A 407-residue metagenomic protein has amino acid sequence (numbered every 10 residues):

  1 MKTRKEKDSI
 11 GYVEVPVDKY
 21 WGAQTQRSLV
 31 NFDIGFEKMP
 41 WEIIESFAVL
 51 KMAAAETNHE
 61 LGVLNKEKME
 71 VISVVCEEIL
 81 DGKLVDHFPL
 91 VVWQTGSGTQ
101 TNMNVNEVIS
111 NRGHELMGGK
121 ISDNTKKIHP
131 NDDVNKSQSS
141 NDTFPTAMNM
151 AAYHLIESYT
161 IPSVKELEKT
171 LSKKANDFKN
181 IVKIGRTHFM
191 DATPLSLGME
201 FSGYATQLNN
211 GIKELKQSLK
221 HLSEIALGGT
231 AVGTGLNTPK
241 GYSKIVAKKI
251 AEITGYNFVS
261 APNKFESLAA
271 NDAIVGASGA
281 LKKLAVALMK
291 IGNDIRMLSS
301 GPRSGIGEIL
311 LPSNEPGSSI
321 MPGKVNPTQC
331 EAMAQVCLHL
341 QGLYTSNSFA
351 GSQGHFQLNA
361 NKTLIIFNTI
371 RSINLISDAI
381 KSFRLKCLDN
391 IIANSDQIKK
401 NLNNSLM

Functional and structural regions predicted by a protein language model:
M1-M407: Conserved, well-structured ligand/cofactor-binding cores
